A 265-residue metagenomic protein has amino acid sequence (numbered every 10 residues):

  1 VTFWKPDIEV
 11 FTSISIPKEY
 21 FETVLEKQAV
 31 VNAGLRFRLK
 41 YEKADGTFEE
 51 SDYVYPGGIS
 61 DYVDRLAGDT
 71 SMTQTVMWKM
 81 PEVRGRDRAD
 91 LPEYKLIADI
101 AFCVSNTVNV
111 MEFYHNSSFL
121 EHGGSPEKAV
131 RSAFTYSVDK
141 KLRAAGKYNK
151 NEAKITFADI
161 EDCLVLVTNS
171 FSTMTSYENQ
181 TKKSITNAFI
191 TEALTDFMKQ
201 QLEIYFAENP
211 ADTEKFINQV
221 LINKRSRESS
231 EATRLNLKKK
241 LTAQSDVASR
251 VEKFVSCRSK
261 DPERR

Functional and structural regions predicted by a protein language model:
V1-R265: GHKL-family ATPase ATP-binding module
